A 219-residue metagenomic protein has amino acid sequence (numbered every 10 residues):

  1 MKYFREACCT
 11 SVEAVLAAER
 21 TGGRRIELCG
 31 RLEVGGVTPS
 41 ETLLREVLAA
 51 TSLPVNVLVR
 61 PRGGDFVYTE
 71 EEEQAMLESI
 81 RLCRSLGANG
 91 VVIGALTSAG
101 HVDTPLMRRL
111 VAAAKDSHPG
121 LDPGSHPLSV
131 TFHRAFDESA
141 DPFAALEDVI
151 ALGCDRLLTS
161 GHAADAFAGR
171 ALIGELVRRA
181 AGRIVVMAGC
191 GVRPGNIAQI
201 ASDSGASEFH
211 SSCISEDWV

Functional and structural regions predicted by a protein language model:
K2-I26, R31-T38: N-terminal pre-domain/capping segments
Y3-A7, I26-L28, V55-V59, V91-I93 (+4 more regions): Hydrophobic faces of well-ordered beta-strands that scaffold small-molecule active sites in alpha/beta enzyme cores
T10-T21, G64-L82, D137-L152, I173-A188 (+1 more regions): Catalytic cores of alpha/beta
V12-E13, L32-N56, E70-A75, A95-H118 (+5 more regions): Active-site-adjacent beta->alpha loops and helix N-cap segments on the catalytic face of soluble alpha/beta enzymes
R25-V37, L82-A99, L152-G169, S204-V219: Glycine-rich phosphate-binding active-site loops on the catalytic face of alpha/beta enzymes
G30, R62-G64: Conserved radical SAM core fold
V102-K115, L128-V130, V149-R156, S207-H210: A short, hydrophobic/aromatic-rich structural module that often spans a beta strand with its adjoining loop
